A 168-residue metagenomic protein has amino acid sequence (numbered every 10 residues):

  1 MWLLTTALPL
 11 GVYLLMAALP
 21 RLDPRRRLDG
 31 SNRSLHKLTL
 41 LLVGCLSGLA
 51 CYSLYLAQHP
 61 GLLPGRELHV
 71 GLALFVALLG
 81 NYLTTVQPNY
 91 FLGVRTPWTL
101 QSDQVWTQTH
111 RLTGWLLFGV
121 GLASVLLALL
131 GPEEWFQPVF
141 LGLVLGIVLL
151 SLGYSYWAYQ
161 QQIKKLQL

Functional and structural regions predicted by a protein language model:
M1-L10, L62-G80, G142-L143: Alpha-helical transmembrane segments
L10-D23, L78-V94, Y154-Q162: Membrane-water interface of transmembrane alpha-helices
V12-M16, L35-C45, T107-F118: Select subsegments of transmembrane alpha-helices in polytopic membrane proteins, especially boundary-proximal
A17-R66: Ordered, amphipathic secondary-structure segments that act as subunit-interaction surfaces in large macromolecular
D23-L28, N89-V105, T109, K165-L168: Cytosolic, membrane-interface loops and tails of multi-pass inner-membrane proteins
L72-L92, Q104-V105, L112-G121: Alpha-helical transmembrane segments of helical membrane proteins, especially in multi-pass transport, channel
R95-Q162: Terminal transmembrane helical module of multi-pass membrane proteins
